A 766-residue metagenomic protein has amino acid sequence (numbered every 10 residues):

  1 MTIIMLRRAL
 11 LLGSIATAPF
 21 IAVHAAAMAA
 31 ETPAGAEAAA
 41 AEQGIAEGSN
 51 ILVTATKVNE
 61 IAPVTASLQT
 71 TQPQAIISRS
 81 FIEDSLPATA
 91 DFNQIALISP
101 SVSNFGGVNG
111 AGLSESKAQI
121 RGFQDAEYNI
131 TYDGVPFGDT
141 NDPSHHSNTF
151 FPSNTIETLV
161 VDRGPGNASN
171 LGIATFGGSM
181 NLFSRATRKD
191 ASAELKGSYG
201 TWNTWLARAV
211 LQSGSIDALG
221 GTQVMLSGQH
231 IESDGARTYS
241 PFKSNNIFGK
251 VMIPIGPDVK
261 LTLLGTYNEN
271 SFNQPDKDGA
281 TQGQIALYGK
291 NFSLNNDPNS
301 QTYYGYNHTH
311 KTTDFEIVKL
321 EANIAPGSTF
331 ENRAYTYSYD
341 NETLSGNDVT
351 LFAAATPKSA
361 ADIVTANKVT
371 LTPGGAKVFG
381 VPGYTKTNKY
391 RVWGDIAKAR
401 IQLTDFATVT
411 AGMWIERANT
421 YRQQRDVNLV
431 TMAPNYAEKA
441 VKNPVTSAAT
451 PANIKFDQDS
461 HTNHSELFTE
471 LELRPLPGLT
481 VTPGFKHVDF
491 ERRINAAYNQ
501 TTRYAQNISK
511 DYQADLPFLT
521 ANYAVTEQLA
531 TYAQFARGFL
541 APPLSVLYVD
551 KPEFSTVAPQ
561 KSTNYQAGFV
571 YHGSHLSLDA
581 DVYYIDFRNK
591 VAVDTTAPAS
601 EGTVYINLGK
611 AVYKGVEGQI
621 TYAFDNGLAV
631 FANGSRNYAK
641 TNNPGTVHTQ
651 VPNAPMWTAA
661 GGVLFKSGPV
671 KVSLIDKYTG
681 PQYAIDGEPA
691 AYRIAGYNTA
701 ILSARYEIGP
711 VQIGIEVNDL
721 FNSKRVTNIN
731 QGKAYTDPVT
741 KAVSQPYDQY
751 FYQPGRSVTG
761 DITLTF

Functional and structural regions predicted by a protein language model:
Q74, D84, A90-P136: Extracytoplasmic beta-strand/coil segments of soluble accessory domains associated with Gram-negative outer-membrane
I76, K117-P165: Periplasmic plug
F137, F150-K196, T765: A beta-strand signature from Gram-negative outer-membrane beta-barrel systems, especially the internal plug domain
S192-E194, Y199-E232, R237-D276, H308-A325 (+1 more regions): Transmembrane beta-barrel wall of Gram-negative outer-membrane proteins
E321-N323, G327-Y335, Y339-N347, A524 (+5 more regions): Membrane-embedded beta-barrel scaffold of Gram-negative outer-membrane proteins
Y390, Q402-A418, P444, P451-D586 (+6 more regions): Structural signature of Gram-negative outer-membrane beta-barrels, strongest in the C-terminal barrel of TonB-dependent
Q402, L476-V481, Y584-F587, V604-G687 (+3 more regions): Gram-negative outer-membrane beta-barrel transporters
Y583, R588, Y678-A684, R705-F766: C-terminal beta-signal and adjacent terminal beta-strands/loops of Gram-negative outer-membrane beta-barrel proteins
